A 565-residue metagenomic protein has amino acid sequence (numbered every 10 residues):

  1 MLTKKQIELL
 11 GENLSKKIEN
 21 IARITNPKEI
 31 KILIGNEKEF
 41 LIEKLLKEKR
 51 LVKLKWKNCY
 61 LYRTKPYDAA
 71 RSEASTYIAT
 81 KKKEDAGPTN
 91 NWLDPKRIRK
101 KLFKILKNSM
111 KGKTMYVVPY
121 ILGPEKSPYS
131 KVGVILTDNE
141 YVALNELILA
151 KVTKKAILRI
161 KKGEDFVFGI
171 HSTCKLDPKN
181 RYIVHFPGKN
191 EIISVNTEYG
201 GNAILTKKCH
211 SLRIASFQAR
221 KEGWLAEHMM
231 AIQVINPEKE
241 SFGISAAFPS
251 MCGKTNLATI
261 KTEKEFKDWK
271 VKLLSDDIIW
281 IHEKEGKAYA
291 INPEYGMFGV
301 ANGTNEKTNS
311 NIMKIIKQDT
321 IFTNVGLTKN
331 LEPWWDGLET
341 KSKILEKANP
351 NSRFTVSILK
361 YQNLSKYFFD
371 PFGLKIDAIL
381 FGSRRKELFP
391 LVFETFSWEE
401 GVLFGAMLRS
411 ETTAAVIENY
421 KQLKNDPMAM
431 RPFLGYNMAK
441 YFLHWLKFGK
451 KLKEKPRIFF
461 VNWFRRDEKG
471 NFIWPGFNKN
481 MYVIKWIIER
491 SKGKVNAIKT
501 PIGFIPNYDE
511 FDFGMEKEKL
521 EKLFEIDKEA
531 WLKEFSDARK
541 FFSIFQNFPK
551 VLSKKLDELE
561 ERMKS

Functional and structural regions predicted by a protein language model:
M1-G163: N-terminal accessory targeting/assembly segments
F40-I42, P88, K126-S130, N256-L257 (+7 more regions): Short helix/loop capping segments that flank catalytic or ligand/cofactor-binding pockets
K44-K49, V132-D138, K261-K264, K287-F298 (+3 more regions): Short secondary-structure boundary/capping segments
L54-K57, T64, K101, S109-K113 (+2 more regions): Conserved NTP phosphate-binding and transfer environment spanning the P-loop NTPase/kinase superfamily
S172-H228: Charged, amphipathic alpha-helical linker segments immediately N-terminal to NTP-binding catalytic cores
H228-N236: Pre-Walker A adenine-sensing motif
S241-F266: Glycine-rich phosphate-binding P-loop
K267-H282: Short beta-strand-centered segment that lines the nucleotide-binding/catalytic pocket of NTP-utilizing
